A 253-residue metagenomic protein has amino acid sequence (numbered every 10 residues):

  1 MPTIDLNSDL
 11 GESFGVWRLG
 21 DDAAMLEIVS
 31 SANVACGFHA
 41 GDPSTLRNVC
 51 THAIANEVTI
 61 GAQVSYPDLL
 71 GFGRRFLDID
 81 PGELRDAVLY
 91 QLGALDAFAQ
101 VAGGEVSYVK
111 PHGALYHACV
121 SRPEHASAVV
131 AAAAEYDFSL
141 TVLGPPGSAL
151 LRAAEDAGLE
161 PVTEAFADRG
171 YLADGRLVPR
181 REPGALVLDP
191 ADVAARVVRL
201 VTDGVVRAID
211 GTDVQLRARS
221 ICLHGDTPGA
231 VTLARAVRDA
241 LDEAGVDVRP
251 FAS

Functional and structural regions predicted by a protein language model:
D9, Q63, V109, L223: Conserved, mostly hydrophobic/aromatic
R18, D22, A32-H39, L70-R85 (+3 more regions): Glycine-rich tight-turn/loop motif centered on a GG-T
A23-E27, N48-G61, Q100-G103: Acidic (Asp/Glu)-rich catalytic clusters
I28-S30, I54, E135-S139, D156-V162: Glycine-enriched alpha-helix->loop->beta-strand junction motifs that scaffold or abut catalytic
D68-Y108: Glycine/small-residue-rich loop that forms an oxyanion/phosphate-binding "nest" at active or ligand-binding sites
R122-A128: Charged helix-capping and loop-helix junction motifs
G147-V205: Active-site rim beta-loop-alpha module in soluble metabolic enzymes
R180-A185, D189-S253: C-terminal alpha-helical cap/extension of soluble enzyme domains
